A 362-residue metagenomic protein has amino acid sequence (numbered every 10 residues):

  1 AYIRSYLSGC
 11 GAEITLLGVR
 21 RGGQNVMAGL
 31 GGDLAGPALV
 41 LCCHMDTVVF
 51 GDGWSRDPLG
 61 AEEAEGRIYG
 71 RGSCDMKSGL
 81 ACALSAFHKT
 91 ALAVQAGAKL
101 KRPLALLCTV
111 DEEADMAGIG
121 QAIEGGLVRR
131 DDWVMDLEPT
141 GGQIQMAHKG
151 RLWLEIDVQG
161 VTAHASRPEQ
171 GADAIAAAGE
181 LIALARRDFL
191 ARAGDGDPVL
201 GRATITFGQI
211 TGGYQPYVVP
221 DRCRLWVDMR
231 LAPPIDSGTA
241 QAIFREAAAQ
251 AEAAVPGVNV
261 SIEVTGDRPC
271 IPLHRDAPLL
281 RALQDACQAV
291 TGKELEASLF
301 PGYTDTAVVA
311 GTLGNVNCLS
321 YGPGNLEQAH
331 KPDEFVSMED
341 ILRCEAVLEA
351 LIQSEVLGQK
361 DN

Functional and structural regions predicted by a protein language model:
A1, P139, M146, W153-N362: Metal-dependent amide/peptide-bond hydrolase catalytic core, centered on the "pita-bread" metallohydrolase fold
A1-F50, R222-W226, I243: N-terminal helical capping/dimerization or prosegment-like subdomains of hydrolases acting on amide or phosphate bonds
C10, V94-L100, L127-V128, Q250-G257 (+1 more regions): Short helix-capping segments at alpha-helix termini
T15, V40, A105-L107, S261: A structural signal for isolated positions on well-ordered beta-strands in alpha/beta enzyme cores
G36-A105: Active-site metal-coordination/substrate-binding segment of hydrolases, especially metallo-dependent peptidases
A38-V40, I68, R130-D136, W153-E155 (+1 more regions): Short glycine-aspartate micro-motif
V48-A64, R130-D131, M146-D157, D285: Acidic-glycine-rich active-site phosphate/pyrophosphate-binding loop
M76-K149, D361: Acidic/histidine-rich catalytic neighborhood of metal-dependent amide-processing enzymes
